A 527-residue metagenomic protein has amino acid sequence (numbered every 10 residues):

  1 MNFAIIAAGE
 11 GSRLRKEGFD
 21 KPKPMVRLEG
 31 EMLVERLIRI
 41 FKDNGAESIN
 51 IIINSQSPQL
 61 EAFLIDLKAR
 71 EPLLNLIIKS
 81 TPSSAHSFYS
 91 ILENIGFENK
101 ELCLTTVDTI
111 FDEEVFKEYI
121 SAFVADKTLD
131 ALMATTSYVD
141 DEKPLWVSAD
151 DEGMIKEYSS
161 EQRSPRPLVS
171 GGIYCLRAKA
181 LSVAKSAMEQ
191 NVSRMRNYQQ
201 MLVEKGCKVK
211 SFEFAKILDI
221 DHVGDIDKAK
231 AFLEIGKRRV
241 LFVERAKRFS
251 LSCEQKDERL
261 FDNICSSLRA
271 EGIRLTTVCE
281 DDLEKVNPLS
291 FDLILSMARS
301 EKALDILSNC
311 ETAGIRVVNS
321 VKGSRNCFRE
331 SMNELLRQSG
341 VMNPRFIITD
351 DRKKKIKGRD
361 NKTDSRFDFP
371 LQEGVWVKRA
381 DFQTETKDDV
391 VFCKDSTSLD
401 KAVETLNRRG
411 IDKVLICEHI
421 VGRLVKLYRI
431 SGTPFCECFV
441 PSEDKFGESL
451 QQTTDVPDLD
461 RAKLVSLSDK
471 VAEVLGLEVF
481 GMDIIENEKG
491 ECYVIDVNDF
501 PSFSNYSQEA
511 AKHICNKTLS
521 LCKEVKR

Functional and structural regions predicted by a protein language model:
M1-F19, E234-A246: N-terminal nucleotide-binding beta1-loop-alpha1 segment
F3, P167-K237: Conserved alpha/beta core of the MobA/IspD/sugar-nucleotide pyrophosphorylase nucleotidyltransferase superfamily
L60-L64, K68-A149: Conserved beta-loop-beta/alpha segment of the NTase-like Rossmann-fold superfamily that binds/positions NTPs
S84, E142-L145, V375-A402, L424: Glycine-rich phosphate-binding loop of ATP-grasp-fold ATP-dependent ligases
D112-Q190, R196: Conserved core of the sugar-phosphate nucleotidyltransferase
I235, I264-C265, L459, E486-R527: C-terminal active-site "lid" helix and adjoining low-complexity regulatory extension at the edge of ATP-using catalytic
A246-D350, K354: Conserved N-proximal alpha/beta basic substrate-recognition cap immediately N-terminal to, or forming the N-lobe
D388-L475: Phosphate-binding site of ATP-dependent enzymes
